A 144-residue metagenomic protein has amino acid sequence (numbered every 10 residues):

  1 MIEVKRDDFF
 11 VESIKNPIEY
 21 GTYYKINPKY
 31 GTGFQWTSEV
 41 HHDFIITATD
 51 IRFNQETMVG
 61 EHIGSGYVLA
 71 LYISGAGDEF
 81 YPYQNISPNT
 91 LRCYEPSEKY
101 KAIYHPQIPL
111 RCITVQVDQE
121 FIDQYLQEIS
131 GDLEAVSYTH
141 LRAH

Functional and structural regions predicted by a protein language model:
M1-K15: Short Lys/Arg-enriched alpha/beta "domain-start" segment
I18-Y24: OB/S1-fold single-stranded nucleic-acid-binding modules and their adjacent gly/ser/pro-rich low-complexity linkers
K25-S137: N-terminal regulatory/effector-sensing and dimerization cores that precede helix-turn-helix DNA-binding domains
T139-H144: Conserved small/polar residues in nucleotide/adenosyl-binding loops
